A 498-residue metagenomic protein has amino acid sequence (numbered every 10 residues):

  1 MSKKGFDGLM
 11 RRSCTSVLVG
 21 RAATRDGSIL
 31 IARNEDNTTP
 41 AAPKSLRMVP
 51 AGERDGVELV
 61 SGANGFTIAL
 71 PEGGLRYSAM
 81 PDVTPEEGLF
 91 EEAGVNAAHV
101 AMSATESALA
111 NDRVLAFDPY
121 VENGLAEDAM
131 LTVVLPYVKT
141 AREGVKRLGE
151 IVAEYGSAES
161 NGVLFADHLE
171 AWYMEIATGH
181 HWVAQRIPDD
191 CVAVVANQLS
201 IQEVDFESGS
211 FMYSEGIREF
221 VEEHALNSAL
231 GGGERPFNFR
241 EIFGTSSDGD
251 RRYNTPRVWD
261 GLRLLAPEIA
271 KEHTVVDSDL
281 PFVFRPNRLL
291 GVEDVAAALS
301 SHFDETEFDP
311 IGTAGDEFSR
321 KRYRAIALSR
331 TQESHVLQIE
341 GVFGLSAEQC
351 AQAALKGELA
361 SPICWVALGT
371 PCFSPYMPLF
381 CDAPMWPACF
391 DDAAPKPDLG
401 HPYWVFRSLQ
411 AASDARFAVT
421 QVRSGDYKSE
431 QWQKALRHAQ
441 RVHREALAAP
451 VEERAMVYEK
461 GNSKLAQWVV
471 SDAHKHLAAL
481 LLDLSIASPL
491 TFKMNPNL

Functional and structural regions predicted by a protein language model:
M1-K3, E72-R76, V145, G312-K321: Short Pro/Gly-enriched beta-strand edge/turn motifs at strand-loop
K3-E127, R147-K271, S278-L280: A contiguous strand-loop segment
L131-Y137: Short, well-ordered beta-strand elements within core beta-sheets of diverse protein domains
Y137-E143: Short, charged, surface-exposed loops that flank catalytic or proteolytic processing sites
V145, I151-E154, T306-F308, D316: Extended, Lys/Arg-enriched charged tracts that mediate electrostatic binding to polyanionic substrates
E223-C350: Glycine-rich, aromatic-lined ligand/substrate-binding cores of catalytic and carbohydrate-binding domains
F308-V451: Substrate-recognition/cap regions that form aromatic- and gly/pro-loop-enriched pockets for small-molecule ligands
K428-L498: Histidine-centered catalytic/metal-binding microenvironments
